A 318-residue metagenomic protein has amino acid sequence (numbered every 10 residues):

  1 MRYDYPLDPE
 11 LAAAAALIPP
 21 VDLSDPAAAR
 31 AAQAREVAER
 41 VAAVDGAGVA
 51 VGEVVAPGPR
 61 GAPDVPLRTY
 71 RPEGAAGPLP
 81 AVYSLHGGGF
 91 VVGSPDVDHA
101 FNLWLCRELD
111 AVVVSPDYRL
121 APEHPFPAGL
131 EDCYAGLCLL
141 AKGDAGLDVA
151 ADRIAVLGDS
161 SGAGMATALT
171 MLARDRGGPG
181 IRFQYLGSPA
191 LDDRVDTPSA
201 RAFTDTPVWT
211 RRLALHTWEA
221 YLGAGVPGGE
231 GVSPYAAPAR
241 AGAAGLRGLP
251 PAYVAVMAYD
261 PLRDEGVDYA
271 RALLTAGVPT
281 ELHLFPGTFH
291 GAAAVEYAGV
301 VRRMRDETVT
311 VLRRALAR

Functional and structural regions predicted by a protein language model:
M1-T69, G228, D306, L316-R318: A glycine/proline-hinged amphipathic helix-loop "lid/cap" segment that gates access to hydrophobic ligand pockets
P59, L67-P78, A239-L246: Short beta-strand-to-loop junctions in surface cap/lid or active-site-entrance loops
P78-G88: Short beta-strand element of the alpha/beta-hydrolase
D96-S115: Short amphipathic alpha-helix adjacent to the substrate-entry channel of hydrolases
H124-G146, T308: Alpha/beta-hydrolase active-site loop
A141-L157, R176: Gly/Ser-rich "nucleophile elbow"/oxyanion-hole loop immediately N-terminal to the catalytic nucleophile in hydrolases
D152, T167-R318: Alpha/beta hydrolase fold serine-hydrolase catalytic domain that processes acyl esters and thioesters
G158-A168: Glycine-rich nucleophile elbow surrounding the catalytic serine of serine-hydrolase chemistry
